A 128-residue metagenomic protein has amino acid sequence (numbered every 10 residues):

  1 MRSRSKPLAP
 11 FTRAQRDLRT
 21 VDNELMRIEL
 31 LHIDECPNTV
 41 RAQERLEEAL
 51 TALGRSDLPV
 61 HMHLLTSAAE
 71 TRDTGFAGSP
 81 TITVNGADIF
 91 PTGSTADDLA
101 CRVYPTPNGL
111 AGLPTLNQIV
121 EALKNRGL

Functional and structural regions predicted by a protein language model:
S3-S5: Serine residues within intrinsically disordered or low-complexity segments
R13-L25: Short, Lys/Arg-enriched N-terminal segments with co-localized hydrophobic residues within the first ~10-30 amino acids
E24-E48: Local sequence-structure signature of Cys/Sec-based thiol-disulfide redox active-site neighborhoods
T51-S56: Short helix-capping segments at alpha-helix termini
L58-S67: Thiol-based oxidoreductase modules, predominantly thioredoxin-like and allied folds used for disulfide exchange
T74-G78: Thiol/disulfide oxidoreductase modules built on the thioredoxin-like
P80-I89: A short, hydrophobic beta-strand/beta-hairpin element that forms part of a small beta-sheet core
I89-L123: Non-catalytic, surface beta->alpha helical segment in thiol-disulfide oxidoreductase systems
